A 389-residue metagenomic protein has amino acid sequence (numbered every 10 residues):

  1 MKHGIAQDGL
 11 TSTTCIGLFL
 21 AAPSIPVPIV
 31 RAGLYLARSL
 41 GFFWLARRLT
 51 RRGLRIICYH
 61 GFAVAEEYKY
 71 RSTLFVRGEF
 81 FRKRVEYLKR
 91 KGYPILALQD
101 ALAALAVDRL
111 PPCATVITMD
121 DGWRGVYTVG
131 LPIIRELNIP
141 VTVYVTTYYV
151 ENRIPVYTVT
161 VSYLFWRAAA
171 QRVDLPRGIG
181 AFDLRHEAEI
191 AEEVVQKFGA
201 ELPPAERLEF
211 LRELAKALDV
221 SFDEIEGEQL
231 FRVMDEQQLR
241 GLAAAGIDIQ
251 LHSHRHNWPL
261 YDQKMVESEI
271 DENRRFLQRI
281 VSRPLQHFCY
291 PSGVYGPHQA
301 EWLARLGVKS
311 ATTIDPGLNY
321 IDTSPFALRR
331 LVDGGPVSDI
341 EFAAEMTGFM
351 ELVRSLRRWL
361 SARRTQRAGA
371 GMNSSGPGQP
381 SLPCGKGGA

Functional and structural regions predicted by a protein language model:
T14-T118, G125, R153-D174, A244 (+2 more regions): C-terminal active-site subregion of NodB/CE4 polysaccharide deacetylases
R47-L54, R153-A245: Extended, charge-rich helix/loop segments that form flexible, surface "patches" used to engage negatively charged
H60, H252, H256: Histidine-centered divalent metal-coordination motifs
L110-P111, W123, P132-Y144, Q196-F222 (+2 more regions): CE4/NodB-like, metal-dependent polysaccharide N-deacetylase domain that modifies extracellular/periplasmic N-acetylated
M119, W123-T160: Long, hydrophobic, well-ordered secondary-structure blocks that form the structural core and pocket-lining surfaces
V129-I133, Q238, Q299-W302: A short acidic, amphipathic alpha-helical/loop segment
